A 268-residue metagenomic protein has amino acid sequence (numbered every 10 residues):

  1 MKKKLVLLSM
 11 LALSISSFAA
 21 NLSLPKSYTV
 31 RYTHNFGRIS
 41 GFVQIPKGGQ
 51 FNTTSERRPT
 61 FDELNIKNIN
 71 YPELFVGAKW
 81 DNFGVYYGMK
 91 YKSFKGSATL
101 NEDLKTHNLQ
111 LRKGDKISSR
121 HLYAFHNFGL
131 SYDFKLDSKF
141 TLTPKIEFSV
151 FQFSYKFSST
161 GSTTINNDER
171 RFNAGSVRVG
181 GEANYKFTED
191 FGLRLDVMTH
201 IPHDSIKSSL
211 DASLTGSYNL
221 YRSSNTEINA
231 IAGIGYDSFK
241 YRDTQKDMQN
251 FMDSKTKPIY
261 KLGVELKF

Functional and structural regions predicted by a protein language model:
M1-T29: Cleavable N-terminal export/targeting peptides
A19-N35, G41, S224-E227: Outer-membrane beta-barrel biogenesis signature
P25, W80-F83, K135-K139, K186-D190 (+1 more regions): Outer-membrane beta-barrel channels and translocator barrels
K26-Y32, L74, F83-Y87, F128 (+6 more regions): Transmembrane beta-strands of outer-membrane beta-barrel proteins
H34-S40, W80-N82, M89-K95, F134 (+5 more regions): Transmembrane beta-strands of outer-membrane beta-barrel pores
I39-N70, Y91-F125, F151-N173, I201-S205 (+1 more regions): Extracellular/periplasm-exposed beta-strand and loop segments of Gram-negative cell-envelope proteins, dominated by
S138, H200-D211: Solvent-exposed loop/turn segments connecting transmembrane beta-strands in outer-membrane beta-barrel proteins
L220, K255-F268: Outer-membrane beta-barrel "beta-signal"
